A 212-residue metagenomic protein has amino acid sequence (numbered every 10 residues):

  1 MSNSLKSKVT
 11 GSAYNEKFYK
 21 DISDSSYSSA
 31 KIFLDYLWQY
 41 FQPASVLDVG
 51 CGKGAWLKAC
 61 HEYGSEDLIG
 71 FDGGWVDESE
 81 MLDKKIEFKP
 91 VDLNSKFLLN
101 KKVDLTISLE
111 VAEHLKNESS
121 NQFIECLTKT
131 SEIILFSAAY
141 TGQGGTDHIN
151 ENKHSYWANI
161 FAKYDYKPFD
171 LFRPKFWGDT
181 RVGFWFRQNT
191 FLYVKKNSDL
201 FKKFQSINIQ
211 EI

Functional and structural regions predicted by a protein language model:
M1-I107, E118-T130, G144, N150-I160 (+1 more regions): Conserved N-terminal segment of class I S-adenosyl-L-methionine
V111: Hydrophobic adenine-recognition pocket in adenosine-nucleotide-binding enzymes
H114-L115: A short His-aromatic
S131-G142: Conserved beta-strand signature within the Rossmann-like core of class I S-adenosyl-L-methionine
